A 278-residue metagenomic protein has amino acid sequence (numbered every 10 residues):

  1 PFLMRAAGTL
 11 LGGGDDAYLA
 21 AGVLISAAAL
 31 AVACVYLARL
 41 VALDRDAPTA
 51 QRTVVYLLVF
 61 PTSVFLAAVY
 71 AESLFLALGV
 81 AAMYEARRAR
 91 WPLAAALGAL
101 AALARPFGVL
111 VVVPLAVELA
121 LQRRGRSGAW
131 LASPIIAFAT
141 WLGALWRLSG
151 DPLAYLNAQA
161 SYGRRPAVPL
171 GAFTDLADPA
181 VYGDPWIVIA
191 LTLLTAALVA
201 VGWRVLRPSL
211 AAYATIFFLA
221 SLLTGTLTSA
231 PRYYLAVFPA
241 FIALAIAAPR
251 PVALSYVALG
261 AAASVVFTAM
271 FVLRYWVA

Functional and structural regions predicted by a protein language model:
P1-G13, P169: Short hydrophobic/aromatic helix or loop-helix immediately within or flanking a transmembrane segment in polytopic
M4, A20-D44, A197, V201: Transmembrane-helix motifs of polytopic, lipid-linked glycan transferases
D16-A20, L37-V59, L93, P208-A212: Transmembrane-helix signature of polytopic, membrane-embedded enzymes that assemble or transfer cell-envelope glycans
A47, A82-L93, A120: Membrane-interface transmembrane helices that cradle and orient dolichyl/undecaprenyl
A68-L74, A230: Short acidic/glycine- and proline-prone juxtamembrane loop motifs at membrane-interface regions of multi-pass membrane
L100, V112-L194, S209-A214, T268: Membrane-lumen/periplasm interface segments of specific transmembrane helices in polyprenyl phosphate-linked
A132-I136, R250-A278: Signature aromatic-anchored transmembrane alpha helix within multi-pass, membrane-resident enzymes that catalyze glycan
W186-A211, F217-S221, F238-L244: Hydrophobic, aromatic-rich transmembrane alpha-helices and their immediate juxtamembrane boundary segments
